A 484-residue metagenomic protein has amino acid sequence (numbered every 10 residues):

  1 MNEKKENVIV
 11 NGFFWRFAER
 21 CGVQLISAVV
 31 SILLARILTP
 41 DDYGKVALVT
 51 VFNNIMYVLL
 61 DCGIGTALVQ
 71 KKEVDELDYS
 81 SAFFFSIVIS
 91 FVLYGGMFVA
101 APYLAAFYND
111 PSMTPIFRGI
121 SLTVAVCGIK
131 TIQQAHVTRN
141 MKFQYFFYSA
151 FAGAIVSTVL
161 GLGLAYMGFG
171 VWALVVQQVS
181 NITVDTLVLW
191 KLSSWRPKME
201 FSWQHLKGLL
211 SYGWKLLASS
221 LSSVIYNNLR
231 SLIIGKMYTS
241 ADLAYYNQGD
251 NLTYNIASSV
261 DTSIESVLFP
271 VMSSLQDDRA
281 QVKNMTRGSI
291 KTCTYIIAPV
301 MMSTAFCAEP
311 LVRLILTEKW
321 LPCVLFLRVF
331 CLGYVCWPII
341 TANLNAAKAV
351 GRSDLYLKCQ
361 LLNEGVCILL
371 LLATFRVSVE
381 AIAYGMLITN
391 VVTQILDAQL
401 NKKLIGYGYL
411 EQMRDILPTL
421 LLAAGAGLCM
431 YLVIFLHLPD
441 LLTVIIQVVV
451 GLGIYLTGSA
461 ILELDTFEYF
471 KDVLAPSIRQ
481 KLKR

Functional and structural regions predicted by a protein language model:
M1-A28, T66-F84, M113, Q144-Y145 (+4 more regions): N-terminal membrane topogenesis motif
M1-K5, I9, Q144, L187-L232 (+3 more regions): Interhelical loop/hinge segments that connect adjacent transmembrane helices in multipass membrane
N2, K402-Q412, I416, Y431-R484: Membrane-proximal transmembrane or re-entrant/amphipathic helices at the cytosolic face
K5-I64, I87-A101, R118-T123, G153-L162 (+3 more regions): Signature of the first transmembrane helix
E6-V10, A67-E76, V126-S149, G163 (+5 more regions): Membrane-interface junctions at transmembrane-helix termini in multi-pass inner-membrane proteins
G12-S27, L174-N181, D185, L189 (+6 more regions): Transmembrane helical elements of multi-pass membrane transporters/channels
Y57-E76, T138-R139, G249, T253-I297 (+1 more regions): Helix-loop junctions and terminal segments of transmembrane helices in multi-pass membrane transport/translocation
T114-S121, Y148-S194, G208-Y212, S219 (+4 more regions): Hydrophobic alpha-helical transmembrane segments
